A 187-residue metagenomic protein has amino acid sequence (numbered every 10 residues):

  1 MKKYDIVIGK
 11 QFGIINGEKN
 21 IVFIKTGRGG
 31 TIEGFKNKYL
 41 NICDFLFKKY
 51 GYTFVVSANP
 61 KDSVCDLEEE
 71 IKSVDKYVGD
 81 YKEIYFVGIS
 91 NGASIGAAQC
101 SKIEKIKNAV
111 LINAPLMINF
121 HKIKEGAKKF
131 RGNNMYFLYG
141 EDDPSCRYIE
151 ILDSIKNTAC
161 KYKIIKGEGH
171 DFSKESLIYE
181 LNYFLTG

Functional and structural regions predicted by a protein language model:
I6-V56: Short, surface-exposed "cap/lid" segments of acyl-processing enzymes
K61-G79: Alpha/beta-hydrolase active-site loop
V87-G96: Gly/Ala-rich beta-loop-alpha elbow adjacent to hydrolase catalytic centers
V110-N119, G140: Active-site nucleophile loop of the alpha/beta-hydrolase fold
F130-R131, Y136-Y139: Short beta-strand/loop motif that positions the catalytic acidic residue of the alpha/beta-hydrolase fold
P144-E150: Conserved alpha/beta-hydrolase "acid-adjacent" motif
E168-I178: Catalytic histidine-centered segment of alpha/beta-hydrolase-like enzymes
S176-G187: Catalytic active-site module of serine/aspartate enzymes centered on a nucleophile-bearing elbow/loop
